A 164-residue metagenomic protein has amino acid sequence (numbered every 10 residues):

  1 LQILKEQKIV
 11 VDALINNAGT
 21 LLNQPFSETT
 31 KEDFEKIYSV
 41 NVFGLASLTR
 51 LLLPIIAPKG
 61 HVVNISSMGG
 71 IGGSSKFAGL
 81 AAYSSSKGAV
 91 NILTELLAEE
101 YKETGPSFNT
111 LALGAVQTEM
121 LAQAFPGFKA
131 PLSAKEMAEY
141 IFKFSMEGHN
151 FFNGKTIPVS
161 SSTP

Functional and structural regions predicted by a protein language model:
V11-I15: Conserved hydrophobic beta-strands of the Rossmann-like cofactor-binding core in SDR/related NAD(P)H-dependent
N17-L22: Conserved NAD(P)H cofactor-binding loop of Rossmann-fold oxidoreductase domains
P25-F26, D33-E35: Substrate-binding pocket helix/loop in short-chain dehydrogenase/reductase
T49-R50, E95: A short, exposed helix-loop element centered on a Lys and neighboring polar residues
H61-E95, E99-E103: Catalytic loop of short-chain dehydrogenase/reductase
E103, T110-L111, P126-P164: C-terminal helical subdomain
L113-Q123: Short, flexible catalytic-loop segment of classical short-chain dehydrogenase/reductase
